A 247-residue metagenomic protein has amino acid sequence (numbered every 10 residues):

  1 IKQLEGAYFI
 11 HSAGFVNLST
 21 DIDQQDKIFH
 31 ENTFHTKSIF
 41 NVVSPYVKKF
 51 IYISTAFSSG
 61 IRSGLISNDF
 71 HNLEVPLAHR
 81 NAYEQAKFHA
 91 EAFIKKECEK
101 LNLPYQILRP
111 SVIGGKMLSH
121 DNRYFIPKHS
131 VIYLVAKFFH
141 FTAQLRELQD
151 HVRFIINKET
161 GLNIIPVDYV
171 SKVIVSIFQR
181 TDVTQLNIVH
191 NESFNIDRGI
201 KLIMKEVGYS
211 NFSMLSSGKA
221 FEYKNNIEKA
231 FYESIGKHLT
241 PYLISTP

Functional and structural regions predicted by a protein language model:
E5-H11, T20-Q25, F34-A82, K100 (+1 more regions): Conserved Rossmann-fold NAD(P)-dependent oxidoreductase catalytic core, especially the SDR/UDP-sugar
G14-F15: Flexible cofactor-recognition loop at the NAD(P)H-binding site of Rossmann-like short-chain dehydrogenase/reductase
F29-T33, H79-F88, F125-H129, Y133 (+1 more regions): Short-chain dehydrogenase/reductase
T33-I39, A86-I94, V135, V170: Conserved catalytic Lys-bearing alpha helix of Rossmann-like short-chain dehydrogenase/reductases
S58-L77, N81-A92, E97, L101 (+7 more regions): Long, K/E/R/D-enriched contiguous segments that form extended
K96-L162, V167-K172, S176: NAD(P)-dependent short-chain dehydrogenase/reductase
F141-F154, K219-P247: A hydrophobic C-terminal alpha-helical subdomain
V173-L239: Mid/C-terminal beta-alpha module of Rossmann-like enzyme folds, strongest in SDR-family dehydrogenases/epimerases
